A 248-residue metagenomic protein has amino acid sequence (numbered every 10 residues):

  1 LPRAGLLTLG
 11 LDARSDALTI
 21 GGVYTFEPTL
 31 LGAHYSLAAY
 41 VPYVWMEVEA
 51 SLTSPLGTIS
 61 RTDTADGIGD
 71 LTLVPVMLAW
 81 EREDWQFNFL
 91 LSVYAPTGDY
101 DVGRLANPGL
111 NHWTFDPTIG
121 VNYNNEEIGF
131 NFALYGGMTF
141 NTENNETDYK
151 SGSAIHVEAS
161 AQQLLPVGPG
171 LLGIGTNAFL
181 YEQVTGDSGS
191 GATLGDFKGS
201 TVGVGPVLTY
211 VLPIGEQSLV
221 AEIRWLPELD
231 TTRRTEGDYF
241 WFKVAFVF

Functional and structural regions predicted by a protein language model:
P2-V74, L78-E81: Long, hydrophobic/aromatic-enriched structural stretches that serve as scaffold segments
R3-G10, G57-D63, D101-N107, E143-Y149 (+2 more regions): Extracellular loop and loop/strand-boundary signature of outer-membrane beta-barrel proteins
D12-I20, A65-T72, G109-F115, S151-V157 (+2 more regions): Residues that define the transmembrane beta-barrel architecture of outer-membrane proteins
I20-F26, L73-L78, L91, P117-Y123 (+5 more regions): Residues on the lipid-exposed face of transmembrane beta-strands in outer-membrane beta-barrel proteins
F26-Y35, A50, W80-F87, N124-F130 (+3 more regions): Short loop/turn motifs that connect adjacent beta-strands in outer-membrane beta-barrel proteins
A33-V41, F87-L91, F115, F130-G136 (+5 more regions): Transmembrane beta-strands of outer-membrane beta-barrel proteins
V41-E47, V93-D99, N125, M138-T142 (+4 more regions): Transmembrane beta-strands of outer-membrane beta-barrel pores
E146-F248: Outer membrane beta-barrel transmembrane domains
